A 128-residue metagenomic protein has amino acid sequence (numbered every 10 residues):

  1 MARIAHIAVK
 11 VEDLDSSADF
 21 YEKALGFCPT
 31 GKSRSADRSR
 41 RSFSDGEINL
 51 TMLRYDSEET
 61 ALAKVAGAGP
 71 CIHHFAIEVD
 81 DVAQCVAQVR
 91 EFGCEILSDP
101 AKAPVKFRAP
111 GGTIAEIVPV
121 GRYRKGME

Functional and structural regions predicted by a protein language model:
M1-A18, I72-I77, G121-E128: N-terminal beta-strand motif that seeds the catalytic metal site of vicinal oxygen chelate
A2, A8-L50, C85, L97 (+1 more regions): Core segments of cupin and vicinal oxygen chelate
H6, T51, C71, E78 (+2 more regions): Conserved beta-strand segments that form the floor/walls of ligand-binding pockets within enzyme and binding domains
C28-A66, R108, I114-R122: Conserved short beta-strand elements that form part of the metal-binding/catalytic scaffold of enzyme active sites
A66-G67, I96: Short Gly/Pro-enriched turn/cap motifs at secondary-structure boundaries
A68-V89: Mid-chain, well-packed structural core segment of small domains
V86-E128: Vicinal oxygen chelate
